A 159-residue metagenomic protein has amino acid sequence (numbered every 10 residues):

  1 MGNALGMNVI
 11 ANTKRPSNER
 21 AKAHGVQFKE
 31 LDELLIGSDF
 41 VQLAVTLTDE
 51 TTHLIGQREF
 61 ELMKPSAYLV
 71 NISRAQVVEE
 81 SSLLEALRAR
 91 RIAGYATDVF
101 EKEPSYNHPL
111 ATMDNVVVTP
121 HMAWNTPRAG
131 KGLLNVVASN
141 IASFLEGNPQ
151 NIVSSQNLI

Functional and structural regions predicted by a protein language model:
M1-I10: Conserved anion/nucleotide-ligand pocket segment
L5, H24, T112-D114: Short, structured coil segments at secondary-structure junctions
G6, G25-Q27, L158: Glycine-rich NAD(P)-binding loop of Rossmann-like domains
N8, Q27, A93-G94, N115-V117: Conserved beta-strand segments of alpha/beta enzyme cores
R15-P109: Rossmann-like adenosine-cofactor binding region
N18, E103-I159: C-terminal helix-to-coil terminal segments
